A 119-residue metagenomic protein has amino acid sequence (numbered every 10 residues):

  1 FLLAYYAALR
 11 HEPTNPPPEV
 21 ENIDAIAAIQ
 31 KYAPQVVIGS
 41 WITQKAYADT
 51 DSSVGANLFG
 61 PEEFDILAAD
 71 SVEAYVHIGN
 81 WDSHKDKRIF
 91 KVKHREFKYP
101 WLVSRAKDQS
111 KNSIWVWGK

Functional and structural regions predicted by a protein language model:
L2-V36, S40-W41: S-adenosyl-L-methionine
V36, Q44-K119: C-terminal substrate-binding/active-site "lid" region of AdoMet-derived donor-dependent transferases
